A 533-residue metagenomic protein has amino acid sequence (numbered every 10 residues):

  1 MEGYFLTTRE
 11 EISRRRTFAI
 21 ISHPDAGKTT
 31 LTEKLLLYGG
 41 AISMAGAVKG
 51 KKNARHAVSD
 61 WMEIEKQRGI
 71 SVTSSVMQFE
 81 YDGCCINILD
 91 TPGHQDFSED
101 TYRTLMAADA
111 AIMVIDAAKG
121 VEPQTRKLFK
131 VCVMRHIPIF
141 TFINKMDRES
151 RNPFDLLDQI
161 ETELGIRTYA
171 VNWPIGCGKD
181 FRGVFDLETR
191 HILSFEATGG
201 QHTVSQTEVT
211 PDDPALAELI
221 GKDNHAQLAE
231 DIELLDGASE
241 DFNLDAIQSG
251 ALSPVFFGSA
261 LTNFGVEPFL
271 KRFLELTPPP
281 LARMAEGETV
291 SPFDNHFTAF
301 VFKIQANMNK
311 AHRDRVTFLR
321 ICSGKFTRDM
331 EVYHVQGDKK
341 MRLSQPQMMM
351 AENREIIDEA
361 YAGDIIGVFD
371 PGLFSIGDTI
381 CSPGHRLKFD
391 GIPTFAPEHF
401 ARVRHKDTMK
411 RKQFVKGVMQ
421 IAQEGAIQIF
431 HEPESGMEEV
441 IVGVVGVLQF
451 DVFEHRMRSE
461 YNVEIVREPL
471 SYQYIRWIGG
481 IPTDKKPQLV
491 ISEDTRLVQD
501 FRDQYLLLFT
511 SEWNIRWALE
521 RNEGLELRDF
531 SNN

Functional and structural regions predicted by a protein language model:
M1-N533: Structural and coupling elements of P-loop NTPases
